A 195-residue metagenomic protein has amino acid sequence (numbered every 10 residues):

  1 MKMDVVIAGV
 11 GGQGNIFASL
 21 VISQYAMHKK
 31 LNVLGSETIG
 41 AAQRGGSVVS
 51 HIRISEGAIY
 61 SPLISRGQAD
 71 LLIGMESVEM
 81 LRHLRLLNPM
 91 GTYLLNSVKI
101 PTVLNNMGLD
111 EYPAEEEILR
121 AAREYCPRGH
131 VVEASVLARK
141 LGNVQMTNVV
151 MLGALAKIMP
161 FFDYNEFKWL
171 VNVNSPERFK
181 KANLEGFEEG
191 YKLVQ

Functional and structural regions predicted by a protein language model:
M1-Q195: Active-site cofactor/cluster-binding pocket
